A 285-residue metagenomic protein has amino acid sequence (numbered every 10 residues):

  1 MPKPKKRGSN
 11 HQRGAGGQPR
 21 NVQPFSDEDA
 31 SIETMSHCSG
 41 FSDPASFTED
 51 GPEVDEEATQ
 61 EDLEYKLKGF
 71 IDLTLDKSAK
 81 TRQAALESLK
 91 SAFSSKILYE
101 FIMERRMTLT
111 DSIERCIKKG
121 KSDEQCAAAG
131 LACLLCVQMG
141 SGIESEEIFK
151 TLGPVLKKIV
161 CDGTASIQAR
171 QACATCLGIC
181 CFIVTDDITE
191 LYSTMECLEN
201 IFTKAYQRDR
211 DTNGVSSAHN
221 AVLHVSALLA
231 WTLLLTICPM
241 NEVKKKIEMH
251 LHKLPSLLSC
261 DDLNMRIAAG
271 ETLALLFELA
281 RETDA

Functional and structural regions predicted by a protein language model:
M1-K96: N-terminal "cap/leader" segments of large eukaryotic alpha-helical scaffolds
K3-K5, K244, E248-A285: Alpha-solenoid helical-repeat scaffold
Q60-K68, I102-I113, E144-K157, R170 (+2 more regions): Core helices of alpha-solenoid repeat scaffolds
D72-T81, S112-C126, K158-A169, K204-Q207 (+2 more regions): Short coil/turn segments at helix-helix junctions and helix-capping linkers within large alpha-helical proteins
T74, S88-K96, A128-M139, L156-I159 (+5 more regions): Hydrophobic residues within the alpha-helices of tandem HEAT/HEAT-like
L89-I117: General structural concept
Y99, G120-D123, G142, S166 (+5 more regions): Alpha-solenoid repeat scaffolds
K119-E144, I148: Long, hydrophobic/aromatic-enriched structural stretches that serve as scaffold segments
